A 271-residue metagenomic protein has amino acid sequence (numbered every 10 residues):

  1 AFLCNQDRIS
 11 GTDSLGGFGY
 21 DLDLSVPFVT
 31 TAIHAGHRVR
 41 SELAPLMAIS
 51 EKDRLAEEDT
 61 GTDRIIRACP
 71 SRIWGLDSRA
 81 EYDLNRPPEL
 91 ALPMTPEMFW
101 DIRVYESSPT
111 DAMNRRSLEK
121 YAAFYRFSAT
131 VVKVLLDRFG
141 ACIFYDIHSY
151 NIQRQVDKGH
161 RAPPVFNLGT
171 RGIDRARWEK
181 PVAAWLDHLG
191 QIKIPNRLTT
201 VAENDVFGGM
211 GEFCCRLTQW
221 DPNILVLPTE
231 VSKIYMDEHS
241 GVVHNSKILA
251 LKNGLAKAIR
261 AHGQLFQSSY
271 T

Functional and structural regions predicted by a protein language model:
A1-T271: N-terminal catalytic or cofactor-binding beta/alpha core of small enzyme domains
